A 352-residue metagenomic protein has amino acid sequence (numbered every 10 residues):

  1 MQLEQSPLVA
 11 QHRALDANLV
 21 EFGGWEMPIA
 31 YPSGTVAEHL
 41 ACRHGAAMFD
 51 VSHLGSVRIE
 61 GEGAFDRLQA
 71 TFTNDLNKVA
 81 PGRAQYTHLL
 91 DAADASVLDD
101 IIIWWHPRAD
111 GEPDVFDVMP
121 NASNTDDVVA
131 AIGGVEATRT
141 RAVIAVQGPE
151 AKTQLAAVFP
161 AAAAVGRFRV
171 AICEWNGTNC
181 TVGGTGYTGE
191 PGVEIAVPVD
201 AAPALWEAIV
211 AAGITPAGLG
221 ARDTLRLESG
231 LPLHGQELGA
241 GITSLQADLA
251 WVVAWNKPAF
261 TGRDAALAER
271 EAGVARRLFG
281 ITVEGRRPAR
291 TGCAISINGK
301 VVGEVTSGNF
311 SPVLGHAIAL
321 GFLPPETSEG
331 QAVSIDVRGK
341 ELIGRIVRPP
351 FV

Functional and structural regions predicted by a protein language model:
M1-G23, M27-A30, W105-V352: Conserved, structured C-terminal
M1-L89, S96, G220: Acidic, proline/glycine-enriched N-terminal capping motif
D50, D100, E194: Acidic active-site catalytic centers that drive phospho-/nucleotidyl reactions and related ester hydrolyses
G55, I59, A93, F116-S123: Short coil/turn segments at secondary-structure boundaries
E62-D99, P149-T178: Internal amphipathic helical hairpin motif
K78-P81, L89-S96, I101-E112, N121 (+1 more regions): Short, charge-rich binding segments
